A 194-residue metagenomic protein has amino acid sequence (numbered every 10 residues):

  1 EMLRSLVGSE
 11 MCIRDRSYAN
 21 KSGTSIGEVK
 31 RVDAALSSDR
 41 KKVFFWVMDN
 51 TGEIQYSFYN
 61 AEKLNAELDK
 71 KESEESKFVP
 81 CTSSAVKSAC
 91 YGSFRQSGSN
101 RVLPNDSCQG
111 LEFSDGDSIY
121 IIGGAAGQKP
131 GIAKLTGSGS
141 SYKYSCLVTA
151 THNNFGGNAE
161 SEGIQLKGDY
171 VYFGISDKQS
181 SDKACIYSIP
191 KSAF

Functional and structural regions predicted by a protein language model:
E1-G8, C12-I13: Single conserved hydrophobic/aromatic residue that forms the stacking wall/gate of nucleotide- or nucleobase-binding
S5, T51-K63, G127-T136, Q179-F194: Structural motif
S17-G27, S99-P104, T149-G157: Surface loop/turn motifs at the tips and blade-to-blade linkers of beta-strand repeat domains
S22-F44, P104-D115, E162-G168, Y172: Structural signature of eukaryotic scaffold interfaces centered on beta-propeller domains
T24-V102: Hydrophobic, aromatic-enriched interface-forming segments
F45-D49, I122-A125, G174-D177: Recurrent small/Gly-Pro-centered beta-turn motifs in extracellular repeat architectures
Y91-G139: Loop/turn-rich, solvent-exposed surfaces of beta-rich toroidal or solenoidal domains
Y142-K167: Conserved blade-ending motifs and adjacent loop-strand segments that build the rim/top face of beta-propeller domains
